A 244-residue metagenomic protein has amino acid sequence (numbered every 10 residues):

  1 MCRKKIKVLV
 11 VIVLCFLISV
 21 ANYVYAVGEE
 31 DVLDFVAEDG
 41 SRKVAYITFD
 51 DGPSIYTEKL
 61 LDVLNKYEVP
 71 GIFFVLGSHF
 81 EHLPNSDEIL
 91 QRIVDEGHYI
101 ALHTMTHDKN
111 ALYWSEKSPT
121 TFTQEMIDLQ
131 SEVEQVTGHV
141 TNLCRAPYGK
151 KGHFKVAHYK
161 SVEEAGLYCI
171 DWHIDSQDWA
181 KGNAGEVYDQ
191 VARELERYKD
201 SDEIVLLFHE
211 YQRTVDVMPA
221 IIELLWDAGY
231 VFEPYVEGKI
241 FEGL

Functional and structural regions predicted by a protein language model:
M1-I47, D62-I72, D202-L244: Terminal accessory/targeting
C15-L17, S41, D95, V140 (+2 more regions): Alpha-helical protein-protein interaction elements
V27-K117, F122-Q124, D128-E132, V140 (+2 more regions): Active-site beta->alpha N-cap acidic-glycine motif
G71, I100, G166-C169, F232: Hydrophobic beta-strand scaffold residues
N85, M105-Y230, G238: Catalytic domains of cell-wall/extracellular-matrix polysaccharide-remodeling enzymes, centered on de-N-acetylation
